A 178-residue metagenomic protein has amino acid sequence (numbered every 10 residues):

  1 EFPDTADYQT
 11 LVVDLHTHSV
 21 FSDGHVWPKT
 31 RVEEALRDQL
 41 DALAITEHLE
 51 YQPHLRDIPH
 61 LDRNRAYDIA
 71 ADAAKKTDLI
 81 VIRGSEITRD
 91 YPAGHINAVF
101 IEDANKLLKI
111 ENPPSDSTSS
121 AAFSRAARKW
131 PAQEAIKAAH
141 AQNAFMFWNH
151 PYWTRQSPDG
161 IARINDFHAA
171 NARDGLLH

Functional and structural regions predicted by a protein language model:
F2-A162: A metal-dependent hydrolase metal-coordination microenvironment
I164-H178: Structural recognition of alpha->loop->beta junctions
